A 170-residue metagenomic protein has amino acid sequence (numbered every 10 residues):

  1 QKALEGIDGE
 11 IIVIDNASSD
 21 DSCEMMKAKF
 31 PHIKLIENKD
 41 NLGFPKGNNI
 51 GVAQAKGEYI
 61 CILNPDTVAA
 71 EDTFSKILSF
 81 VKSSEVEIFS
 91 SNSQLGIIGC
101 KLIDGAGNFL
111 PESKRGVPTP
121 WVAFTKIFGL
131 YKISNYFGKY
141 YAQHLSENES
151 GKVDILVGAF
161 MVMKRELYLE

Functional and structural regions predicted by a protein language model:
Q1-D8: Short, acidic, metal-binding catalytic loop of nucleotide-sugar glycosyltransferases
D15-E24, D40: A conserved acidic beta->alpha catalytic loop
E37-A55: Glycine-rich, basic loop-to-helix element that forms the pyrophosphate-binding segment of sugar-nucleotide handling
I60: Short aromatic/hydrophobic "clamp" motif used to bind/position activated sugar donors
N64-V68: The conserved acidic donor/metal-binding loop of glycosyltransferases
E71-E112: Conserved donor NDP-sugar-binding/catalytic core segment of glycosyltransferases
V117-V153: Short, flexible, basic/aromatic active-site loop/helix in glycosyltransferases
A142-E170: Aromatic-glycine-rich donor-binding/catalytic loop that engages nucleotide-sugar donors across glycosyltransferases
